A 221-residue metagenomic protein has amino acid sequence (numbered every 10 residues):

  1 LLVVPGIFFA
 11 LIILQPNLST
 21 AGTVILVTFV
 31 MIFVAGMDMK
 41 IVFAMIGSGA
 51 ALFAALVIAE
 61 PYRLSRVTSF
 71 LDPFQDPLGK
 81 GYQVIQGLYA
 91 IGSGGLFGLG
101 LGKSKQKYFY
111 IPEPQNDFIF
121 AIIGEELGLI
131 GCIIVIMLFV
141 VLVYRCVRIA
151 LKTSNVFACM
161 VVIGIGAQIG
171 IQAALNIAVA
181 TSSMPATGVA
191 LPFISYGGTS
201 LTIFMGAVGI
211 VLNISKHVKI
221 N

Functional and structural regions predicted by a protein language model:
L1-Q83, A121-S182, G206-I210: Hydrophobic alpha-helical transmembrane segments of multi-pass inner membrane proteins, especially in bacterial systems
F8-Q15, G92-F97, L175, M184-I194: Transmembrane alpha-helix interface/packing and boundary motifs in multi-pass membrane proteins, characterized by
N17-G22, L99-S104, P114-N116, I133 (+3 more regions): Transmembrane helix boundary and interhelical junction motifs in multipass membrane proteins
S19, A35-G36, S93-F97, K103 (+4 more regions): Short leucine-rich amphipathic alpha-helices used at interfaces
G95-I130, T153: Long extracytoplasmic/lumenal interhelical loops at the membrane interface of multi-pass membrane proteins
L99-G100, I130-I134, C159, T202 (+2 more regions): Extended hydrophobic-aromatic, low-complexity segments
A174-N221: A juxtamembrane structural motif centered on a specific transmembrane helix
